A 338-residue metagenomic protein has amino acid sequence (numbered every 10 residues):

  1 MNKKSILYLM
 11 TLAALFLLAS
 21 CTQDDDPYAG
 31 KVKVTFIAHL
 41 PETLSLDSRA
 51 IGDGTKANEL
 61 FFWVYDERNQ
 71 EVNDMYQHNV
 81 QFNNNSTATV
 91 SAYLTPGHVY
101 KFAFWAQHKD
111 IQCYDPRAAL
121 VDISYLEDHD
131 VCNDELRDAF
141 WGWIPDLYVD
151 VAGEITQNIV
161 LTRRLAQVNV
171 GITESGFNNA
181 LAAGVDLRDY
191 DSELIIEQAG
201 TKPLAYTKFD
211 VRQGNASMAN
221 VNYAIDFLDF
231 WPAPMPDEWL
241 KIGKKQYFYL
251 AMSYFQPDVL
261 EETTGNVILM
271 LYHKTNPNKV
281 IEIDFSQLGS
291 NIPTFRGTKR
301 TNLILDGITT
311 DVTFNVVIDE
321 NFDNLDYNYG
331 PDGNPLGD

Functional and structural regions predicted by a protein language model:
M1-L9: Bacterial N-terminal signal peptides that target proteins for export
N2-K3, L40, E174, H273: Short, flexible loop/turn elements at secondary-structure junctions
L12-L15: Sec-dependent N-terminal signal peptides of Gram-positive bacterial secreted proteins and lipoproteins
L17-S20: C-terminal motif of bacterial Sec signal peptides marking the signal peptidase cleavage site
T22-D25: Bacterial signal peptide processing site
K31-N179: Short, low-hydrophobicity acidic/polar segments
I51-P116, N178-F295, K299, Y329-D338: Tryptophan-paired
I123-T173, D284-D338: Extracellular beta-sheet/turn segments enriched in Thr/Pro/Gly and aliphatic residues
